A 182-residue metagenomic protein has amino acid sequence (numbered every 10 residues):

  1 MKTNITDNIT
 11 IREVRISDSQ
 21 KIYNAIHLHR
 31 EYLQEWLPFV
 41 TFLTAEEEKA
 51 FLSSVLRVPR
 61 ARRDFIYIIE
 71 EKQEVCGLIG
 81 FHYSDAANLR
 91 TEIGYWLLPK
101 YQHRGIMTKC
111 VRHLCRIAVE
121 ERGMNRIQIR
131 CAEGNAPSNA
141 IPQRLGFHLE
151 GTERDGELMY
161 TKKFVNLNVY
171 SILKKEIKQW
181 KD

Functional and structural regions predicted by a protein language model:
M1-K21, I26-Y32, I66-D182: Acyl-donor (CoA/ACP) binding surface of acyl/acetyltransferases
Y32-S53: Conserved GNAT-fold acetyl-CoA-binding loop/helix
S53-Y67: A short helix-loop-beta-strand connector motif used in the catalytic cores of GNAT acetyltransferases and, in some
